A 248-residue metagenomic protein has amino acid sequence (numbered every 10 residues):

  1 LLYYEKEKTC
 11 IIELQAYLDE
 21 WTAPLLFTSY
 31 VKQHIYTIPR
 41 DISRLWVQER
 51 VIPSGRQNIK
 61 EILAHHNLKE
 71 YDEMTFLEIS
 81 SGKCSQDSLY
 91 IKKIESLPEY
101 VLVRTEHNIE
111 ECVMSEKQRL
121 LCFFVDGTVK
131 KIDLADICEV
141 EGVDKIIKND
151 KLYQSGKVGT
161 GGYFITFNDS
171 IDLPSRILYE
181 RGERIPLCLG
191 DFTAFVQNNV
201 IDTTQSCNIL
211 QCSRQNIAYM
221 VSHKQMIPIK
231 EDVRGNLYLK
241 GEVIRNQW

Functional and structural regions predicted by a protein language model:
L1-L102: Broad phosphate/nucleotide-binding scaffolds in NTP-utilizing and phosphate-metabolizing enzymes
Y3-T9, D133-E139, Y179-R181: A short, sequence-level motif marking secondary-structure junctions
C10-T28, V143-I165: Short, solvent-exposed cationic patches
E95-K148: DNA-contacting interfaces and partner/effector-binding or oligomerization modules in DNA-centric proteins
D172-G190, G241-W248: A short, Lys/Arg-enriched interface patch at domain edges and termini
F192-R214: Polyanion-binding surface elements
I217-A218: Helix-turn-helix DNA-binding helix
H223, I227-W248: Short helix-start
